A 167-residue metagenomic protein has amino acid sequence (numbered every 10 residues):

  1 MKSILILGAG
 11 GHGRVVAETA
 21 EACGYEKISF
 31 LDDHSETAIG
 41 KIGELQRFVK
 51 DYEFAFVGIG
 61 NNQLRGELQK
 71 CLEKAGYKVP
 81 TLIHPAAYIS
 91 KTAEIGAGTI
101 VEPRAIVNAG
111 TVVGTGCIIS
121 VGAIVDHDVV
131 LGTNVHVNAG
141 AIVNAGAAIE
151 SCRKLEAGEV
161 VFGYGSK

Functional and structural regions predicted by a protein language model:
M1-I42, Q46-F48: Hydrophobic, well-ordered beta-alpha structural blocks that scaffold small-molecule cofactor pockets
G8, F56-G60, A109: Small/polar loops that bind or transfer phosphate-bearing groups
G10-G13, G60-N62, G165: Gly/Ser/Thr-rich beta-alpha loop segments that engage phosphate groups in nucleotides
A17-A20, E67-C71, V113: Short amphipathic alpha-helical segments
Y25-K27, G76, C152, G158: A generic structural signal for alpha->beta connector loops
S35-Y88: Phosphate-bearing ligand-interacting subdomains that bind or position ATP/ADP/UDP/GDP/NAD(P) or nucleotide-linked
L82-K167: Structural signal for interior beta-strand "rungs" in well-ordered beta-sheet cores of soluble enzyme domains
